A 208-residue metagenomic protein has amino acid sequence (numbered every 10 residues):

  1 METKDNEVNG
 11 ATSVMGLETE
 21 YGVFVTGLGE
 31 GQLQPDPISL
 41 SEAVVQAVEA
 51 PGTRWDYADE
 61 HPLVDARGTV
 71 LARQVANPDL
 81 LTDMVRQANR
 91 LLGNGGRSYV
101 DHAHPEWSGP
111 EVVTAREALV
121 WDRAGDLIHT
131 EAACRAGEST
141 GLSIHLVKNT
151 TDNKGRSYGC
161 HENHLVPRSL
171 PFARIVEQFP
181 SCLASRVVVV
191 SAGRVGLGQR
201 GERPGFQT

Functional and structural regions predicted by a protein language model:
M1-V147, R156, E177-L197, G201-P204: Terminal catalytic/cofactor-binding subdomain
T26, P167-S169: Short coil/turn motifs at secondary-structure junctions
T150-P167: Histidine-centered divalent-metal-coordination microenvironment in nucleic-acid enzymes
P171-A173: A short alpha->loop->secondary-structure connector
